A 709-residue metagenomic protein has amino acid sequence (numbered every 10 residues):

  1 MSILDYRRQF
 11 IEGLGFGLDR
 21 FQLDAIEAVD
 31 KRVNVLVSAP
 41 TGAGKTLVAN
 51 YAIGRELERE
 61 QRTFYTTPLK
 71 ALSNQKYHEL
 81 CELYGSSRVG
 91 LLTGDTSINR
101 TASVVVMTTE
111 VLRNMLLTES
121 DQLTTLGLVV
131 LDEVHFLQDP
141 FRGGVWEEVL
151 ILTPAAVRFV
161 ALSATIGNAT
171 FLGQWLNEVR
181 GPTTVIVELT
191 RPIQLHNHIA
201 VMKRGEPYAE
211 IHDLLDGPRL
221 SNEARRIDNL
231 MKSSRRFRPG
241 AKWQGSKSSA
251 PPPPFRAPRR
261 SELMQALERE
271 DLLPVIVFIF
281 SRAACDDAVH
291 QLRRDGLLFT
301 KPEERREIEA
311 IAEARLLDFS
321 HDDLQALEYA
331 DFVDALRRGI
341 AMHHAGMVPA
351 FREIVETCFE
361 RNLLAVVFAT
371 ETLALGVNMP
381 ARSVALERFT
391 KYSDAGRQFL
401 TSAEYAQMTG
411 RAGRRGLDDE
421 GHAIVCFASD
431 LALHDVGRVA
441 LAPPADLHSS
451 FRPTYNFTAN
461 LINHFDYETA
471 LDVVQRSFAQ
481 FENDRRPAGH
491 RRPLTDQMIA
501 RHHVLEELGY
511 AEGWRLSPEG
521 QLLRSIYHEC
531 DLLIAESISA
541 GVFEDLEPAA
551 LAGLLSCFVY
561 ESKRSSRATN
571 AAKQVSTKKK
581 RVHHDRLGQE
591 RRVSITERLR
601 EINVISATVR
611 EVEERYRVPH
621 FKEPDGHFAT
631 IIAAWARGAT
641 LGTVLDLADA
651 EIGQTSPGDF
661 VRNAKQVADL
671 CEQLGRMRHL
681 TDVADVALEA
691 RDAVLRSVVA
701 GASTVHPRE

Functional and structural regions predicted by a protein language model:
M1-V35, D216, L220, T300-R337: Helicase-associated low-complexity/disordered flanking segments
R8-I11, F16-V201, P274-I279, D286-T300 (+1 more regions): Conserved P-loop/Walker A NTP-binding site and adjacent catalytic elements of P-loop NTPases
F64-T66, N74, C81-G90, F278 (+3 more regions): Conserved C-terminal RecA-like helicase domain
I151, R158-V160, T165-Q291, A341: Conserved interdomain linker/interface between the two RecA-like ATPase lobes of SF2 helicase motors
V157-R158, M379, S383-V439: Conserved segment of the helicase C-terminal RecA-like domain
A350-F359, S449-L554: C-terminal accessory/connector segments of nucleic-acid motor ATPases
L532-I605: Leucine-rich, amphipathic alpha-helical/linker segments
R586-E709: C-terminal amphipathic alpha-helical interaction region
